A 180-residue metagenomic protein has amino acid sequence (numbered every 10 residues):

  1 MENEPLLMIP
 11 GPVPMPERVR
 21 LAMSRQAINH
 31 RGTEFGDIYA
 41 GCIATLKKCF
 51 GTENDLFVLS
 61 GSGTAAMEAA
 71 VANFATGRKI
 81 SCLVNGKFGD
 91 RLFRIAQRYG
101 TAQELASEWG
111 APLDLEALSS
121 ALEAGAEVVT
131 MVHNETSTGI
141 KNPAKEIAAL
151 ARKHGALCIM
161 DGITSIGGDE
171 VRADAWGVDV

Functional and structural regions predicted by a protein language model:
M1-E2, G51: A generic structural signal for short, non-catalytic loop/turn and secondary-structure boundary residues
E2-P5, I9-M15, G41, V58 (+1 more regions): Conserved PLP-enzyme active-site core in the AAT-like
L7-I9, R20, H30: N-terminal/domain-start segments enriched in small and hydrophobic, helix-friendly residues, covering either
R18-M23, C158: Short alpha-helical interface patches
A22-A69, R91, I95: Conserved N-terminal alpha-helix of the aminotransferase class I/II PLP-enzyme fold
